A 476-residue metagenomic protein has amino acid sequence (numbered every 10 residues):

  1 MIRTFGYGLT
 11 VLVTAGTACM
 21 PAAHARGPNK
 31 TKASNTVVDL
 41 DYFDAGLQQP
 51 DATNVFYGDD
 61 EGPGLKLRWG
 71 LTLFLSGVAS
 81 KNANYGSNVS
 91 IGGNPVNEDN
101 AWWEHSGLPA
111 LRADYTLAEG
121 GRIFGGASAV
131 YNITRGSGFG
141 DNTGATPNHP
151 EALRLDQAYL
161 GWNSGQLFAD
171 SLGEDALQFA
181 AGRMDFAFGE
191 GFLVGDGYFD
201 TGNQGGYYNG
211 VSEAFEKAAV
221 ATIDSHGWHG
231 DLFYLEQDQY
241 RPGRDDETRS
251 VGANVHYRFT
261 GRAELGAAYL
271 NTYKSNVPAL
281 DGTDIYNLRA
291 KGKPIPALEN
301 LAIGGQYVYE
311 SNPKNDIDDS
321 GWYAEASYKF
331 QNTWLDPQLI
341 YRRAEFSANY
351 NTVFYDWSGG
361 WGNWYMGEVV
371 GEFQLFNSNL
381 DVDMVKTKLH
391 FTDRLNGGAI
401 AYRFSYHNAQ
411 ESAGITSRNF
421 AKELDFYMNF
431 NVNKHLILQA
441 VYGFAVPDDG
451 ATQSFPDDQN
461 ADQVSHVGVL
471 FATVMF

Functional and structural regions predicted by a protein language model:
A15-A22: C-terminal segment of classical bacterial N-terminal signal peptides
H24-F179, A219-S225, K291, A297 (+6 more regions): Beta-barrel outer-membrane channel/assembly domains of diderm bacteria
A83-Y85, S137-D141, G191-G195, R244 (+5 more regions): Outer-membrane beta-barrel and related beta-rich outer-membrane complex signature in Gram-negative bacteria
H105-Y240, T248-G252, H256-A267, Y328-W357: Outer membrane beta-barrel
G202-G206, G230-D238, E264-Y273, L301-S311 (+4 more regions): Transmembrane beta-strand segments that form the barrel wall of outer-membrane beta-barrel proteins
E213, Y240-E247, N276-G282, S311-D318 (+3 more regions): Solvent-exposed loop/turn segments connecting transmembrane beta-strands in outer-membrane beta-barrel proteins
R249-G292, V369-E372, G398-D425, Q439: Outer membrane beta-barrel transmembrane domains
T260-R262, G266-A267, N271-F346: Long, internal scaffold/assembly segments composed of regular secondary structure
